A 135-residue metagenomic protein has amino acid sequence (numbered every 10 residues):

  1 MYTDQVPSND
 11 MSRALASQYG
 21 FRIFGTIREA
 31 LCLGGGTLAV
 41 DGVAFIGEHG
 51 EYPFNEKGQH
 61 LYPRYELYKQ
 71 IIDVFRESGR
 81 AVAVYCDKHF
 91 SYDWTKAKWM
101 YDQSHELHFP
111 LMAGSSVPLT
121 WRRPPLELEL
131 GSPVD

Functional and structural regions predicted by a protein language model:
M1-A83, Y92, K96-L107: N-terminal glycine-/serine-/threonine-rich beta1-alpha1-beta2 phosphate-ribose binding loop of Rossmann-like
C86-K88: ATP-grasp fold ATP-binding core
S104-D135: Predominantly a Rossmann-like dinucleotide-binding segment in NAD(P)-dependent oxidoreductases
